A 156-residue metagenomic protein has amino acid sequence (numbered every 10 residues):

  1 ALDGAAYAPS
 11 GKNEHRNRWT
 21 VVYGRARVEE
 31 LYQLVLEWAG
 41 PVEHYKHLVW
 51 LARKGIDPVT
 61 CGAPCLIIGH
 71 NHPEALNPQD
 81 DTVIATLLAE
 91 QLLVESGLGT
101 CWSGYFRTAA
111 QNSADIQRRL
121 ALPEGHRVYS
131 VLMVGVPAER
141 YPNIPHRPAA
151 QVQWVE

Functional and structural regions predicted by a protein language model:
A1-E156: Acidic, surface-exposed loops and disordered segments
